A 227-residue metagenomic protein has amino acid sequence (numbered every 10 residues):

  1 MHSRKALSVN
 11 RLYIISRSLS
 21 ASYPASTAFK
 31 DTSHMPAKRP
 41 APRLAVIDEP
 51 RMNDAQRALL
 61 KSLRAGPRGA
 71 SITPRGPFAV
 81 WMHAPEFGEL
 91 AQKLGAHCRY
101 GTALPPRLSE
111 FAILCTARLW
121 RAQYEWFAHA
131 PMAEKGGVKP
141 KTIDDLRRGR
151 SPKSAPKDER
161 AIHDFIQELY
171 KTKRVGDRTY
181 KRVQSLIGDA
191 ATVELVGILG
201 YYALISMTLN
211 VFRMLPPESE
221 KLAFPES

Functional and structural regions predicted by a protein language model:
M1-S3, M35: Accessible peptide chain termini
S3-S22, S26: Low-acidity, Ser/Thr- and Arg-rich intrinsically disordered low-complexity segments
L19, P24, A28-S227: Hydrophobic alpha-helical segments
